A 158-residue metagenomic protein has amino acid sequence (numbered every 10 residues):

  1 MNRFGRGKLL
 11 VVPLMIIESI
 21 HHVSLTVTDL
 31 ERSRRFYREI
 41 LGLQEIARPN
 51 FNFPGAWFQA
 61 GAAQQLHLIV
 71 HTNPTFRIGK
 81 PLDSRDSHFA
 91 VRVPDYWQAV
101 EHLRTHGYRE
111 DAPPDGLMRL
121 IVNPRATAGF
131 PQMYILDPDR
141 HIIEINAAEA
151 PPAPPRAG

Functional and structural regions predicted by a protein language model:
G7-E31, S87-V91, E149-G158: N-terminal beta-strand motif that seeds the catalytic metal site of vicinal oxygen chelate
T26-Q65: Core segments of cupin and vicinal oxygen chelate
T28-E31, F89-I142: Vicinal oxygen chelate
Q44-N50, P113, N123, A147: Conserved catalytic-core motifs of GNAT/GCN5-like acyltransferases
N52, R85, G129: Exposed loop/turn and edge beta-strand positions of beta-sandwich/beta-sheet ligand-binding modules
R77-R92: Helix-adjacent hinge/juxtasegments
